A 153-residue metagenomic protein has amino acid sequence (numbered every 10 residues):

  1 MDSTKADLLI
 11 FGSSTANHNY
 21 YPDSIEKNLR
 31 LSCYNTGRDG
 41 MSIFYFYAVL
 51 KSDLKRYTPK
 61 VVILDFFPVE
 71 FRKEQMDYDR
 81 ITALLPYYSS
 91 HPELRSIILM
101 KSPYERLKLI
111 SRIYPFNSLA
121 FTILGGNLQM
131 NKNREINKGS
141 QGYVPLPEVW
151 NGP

Functional and structural regions predicted by a protein language model:
M1-D7, Y57: N-terminal secretory targeting modules
I10-M100: Membrane-embedded segments
D79-P153: Secreted/periplasmic serine-hydrolase-like ester/acetyl group-modifying domain
